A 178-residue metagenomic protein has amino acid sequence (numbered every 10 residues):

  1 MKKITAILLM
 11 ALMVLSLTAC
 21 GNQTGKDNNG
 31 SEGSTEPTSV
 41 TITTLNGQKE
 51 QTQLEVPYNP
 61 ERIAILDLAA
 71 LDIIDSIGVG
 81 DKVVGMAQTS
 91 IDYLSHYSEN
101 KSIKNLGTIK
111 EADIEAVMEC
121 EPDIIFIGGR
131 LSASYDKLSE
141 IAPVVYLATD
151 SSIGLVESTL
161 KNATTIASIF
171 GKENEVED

Functional and structural regions predicted by a protein language model:
M1-A11: Positively charged n-region of N-terminal signal peptides that target proteins for export
I4, A19-A69, N174-D178: Bacterial Sec-exported substrate-binding components of ABC uptake systems
V14-L17: Bacterial Sec-type N-terminal signal peptides, specifically the leucine/valine-rich hydrophobic h-region
G47, N59, L68-A69, Q88-T89 (+2 more regions): Solvent-exposed coil/turn segments that connect beta secondary-structure elements in extracytoplasmic/periplasmic
P57-P60, D67-I74, I114, M118 (+3 more regions): Extracytoplasmic/secreted envelope proteins and their assembly/folding machinery, especially bacterial periplasmic
R62-A116: A short, structured surface patch at a secondary-structure boundary
I114, E121-I127, P143: Proline-aspartate-enriched helix->loop->beta-strand connector
S134-D178: Extracytoplasmic substrate-binding proteins
